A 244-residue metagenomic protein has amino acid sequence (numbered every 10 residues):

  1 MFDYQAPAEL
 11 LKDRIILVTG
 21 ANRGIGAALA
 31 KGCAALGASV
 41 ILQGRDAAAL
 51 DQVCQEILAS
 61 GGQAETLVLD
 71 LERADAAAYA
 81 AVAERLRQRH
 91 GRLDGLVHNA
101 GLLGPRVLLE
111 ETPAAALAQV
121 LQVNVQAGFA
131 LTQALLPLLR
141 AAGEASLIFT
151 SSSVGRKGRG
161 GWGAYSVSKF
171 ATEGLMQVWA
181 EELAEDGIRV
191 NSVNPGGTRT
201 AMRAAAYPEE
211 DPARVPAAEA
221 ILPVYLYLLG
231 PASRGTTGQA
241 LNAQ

Functional and structural regions predicted by a protein language model:
G20-R23: Conserved glycine-rich cofactor-binding loop
A59-D75: Rossmann-fold cofactor-recognition segment
V82, V107-L109, P113-A118: Substrate-binding pocket helix/loop in short-chain dehydrogenase/reductase
T132, S168: Active-site helix of classical SDR
P137, A180-E182: Alpha-helical segment proximal to the catalytic Tyr-Lys
S152: Residue(s) in the substrate-gating loop at a strand-loop-helix junction that position the organic substrate next
E185-I188, S192, T200, E209-Q244: C-terminal helical subdomain
